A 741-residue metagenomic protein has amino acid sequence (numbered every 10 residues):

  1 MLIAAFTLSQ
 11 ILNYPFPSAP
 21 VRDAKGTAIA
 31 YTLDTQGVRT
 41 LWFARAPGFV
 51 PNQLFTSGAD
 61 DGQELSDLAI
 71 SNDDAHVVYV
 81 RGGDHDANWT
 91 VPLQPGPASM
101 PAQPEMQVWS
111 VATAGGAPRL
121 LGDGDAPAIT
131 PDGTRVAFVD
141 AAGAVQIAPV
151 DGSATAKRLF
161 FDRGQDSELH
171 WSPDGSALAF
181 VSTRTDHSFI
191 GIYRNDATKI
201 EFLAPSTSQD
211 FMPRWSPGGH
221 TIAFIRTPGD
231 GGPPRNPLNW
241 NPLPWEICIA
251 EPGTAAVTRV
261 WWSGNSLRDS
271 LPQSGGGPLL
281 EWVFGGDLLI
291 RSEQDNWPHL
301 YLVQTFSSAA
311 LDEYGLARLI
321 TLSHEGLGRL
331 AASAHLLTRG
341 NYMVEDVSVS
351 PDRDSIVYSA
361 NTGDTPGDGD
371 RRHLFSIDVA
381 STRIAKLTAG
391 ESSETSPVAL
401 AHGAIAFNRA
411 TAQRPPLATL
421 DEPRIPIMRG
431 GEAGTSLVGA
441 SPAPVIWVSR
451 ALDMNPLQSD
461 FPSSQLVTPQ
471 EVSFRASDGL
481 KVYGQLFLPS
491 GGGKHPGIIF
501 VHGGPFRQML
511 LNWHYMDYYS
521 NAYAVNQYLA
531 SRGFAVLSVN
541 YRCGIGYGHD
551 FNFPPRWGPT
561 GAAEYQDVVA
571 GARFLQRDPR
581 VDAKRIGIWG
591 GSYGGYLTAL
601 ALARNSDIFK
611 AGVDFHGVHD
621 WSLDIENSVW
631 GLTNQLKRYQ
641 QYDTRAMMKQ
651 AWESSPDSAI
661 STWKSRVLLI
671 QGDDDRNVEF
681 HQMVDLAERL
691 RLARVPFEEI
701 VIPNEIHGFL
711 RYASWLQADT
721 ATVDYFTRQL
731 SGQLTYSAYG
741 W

Functional and structural regions predicted by a protein language model:
S9-T40: Beta-strand-rich domains and repeat architectures in extracellular enzymes and scaffolds, especially beta-propellers
A24-K25, N72-D73, P131-D132, P173-D174 (+4 more regions): Residue-level detector of Asp-centered blade-edge/turn motifs that repeat once per structural unit in beta-propeller
I29, V77, V136, G175-L178 (+4 more regions): Hydrophobic beta-strand positions that form the internal "hydrophobic ladder" of WD40/Gbeta-like beta-propeller blades
T32-W42, G58-E64, V80-W109, P118-D123 (+15 more regions): A flexible loop/linker signature enriched in serine peptidases of the S9 family
R39, M212, I225-R226, P234 (+11 more regions): Non-catalytic accessory segments flanking enzyme active sites
R45-F49, A112-G116, P149-S153, R194-T198 (+4 more regions): Short loop/turn segments that connect beta-strands within beta-propeller blades
K494-G504: Short beta-strand element of the alpha/beta-hydrolase
M516-R532, S538-W741: Active-site-proximal cap/loop segments of hydrolase catalytic domains
